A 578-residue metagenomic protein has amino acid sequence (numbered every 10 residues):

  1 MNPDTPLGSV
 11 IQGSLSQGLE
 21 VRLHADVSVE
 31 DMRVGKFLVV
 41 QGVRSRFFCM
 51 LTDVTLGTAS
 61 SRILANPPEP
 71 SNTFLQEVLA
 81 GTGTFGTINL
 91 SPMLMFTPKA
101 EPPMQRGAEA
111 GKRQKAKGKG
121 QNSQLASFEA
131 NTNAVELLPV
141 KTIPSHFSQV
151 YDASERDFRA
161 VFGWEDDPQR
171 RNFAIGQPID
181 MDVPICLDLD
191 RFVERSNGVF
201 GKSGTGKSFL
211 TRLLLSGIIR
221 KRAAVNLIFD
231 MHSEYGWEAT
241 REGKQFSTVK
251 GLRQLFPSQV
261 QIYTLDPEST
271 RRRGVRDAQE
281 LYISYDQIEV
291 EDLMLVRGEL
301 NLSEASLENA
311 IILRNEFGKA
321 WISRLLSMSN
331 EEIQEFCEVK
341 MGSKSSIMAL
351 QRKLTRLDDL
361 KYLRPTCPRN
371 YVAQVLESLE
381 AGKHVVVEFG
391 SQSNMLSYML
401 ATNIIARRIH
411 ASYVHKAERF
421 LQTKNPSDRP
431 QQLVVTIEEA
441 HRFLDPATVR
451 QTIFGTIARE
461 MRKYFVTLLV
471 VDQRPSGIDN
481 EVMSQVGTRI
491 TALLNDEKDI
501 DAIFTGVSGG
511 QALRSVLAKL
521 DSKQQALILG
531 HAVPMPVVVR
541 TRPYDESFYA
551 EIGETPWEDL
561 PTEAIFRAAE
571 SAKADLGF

Functional and structural regions predicted by a protein language model:
M1-F200, F209-L214, S427-R429, Q451: Basic- and hydrophobic-enriched, low-structure N-terminal and domain-boundary segments that flank ATP-binding catalytic
S45, T55-G57, L94-T97, E194 (+8 more regions): Conserved nucleotide-binding/hydrolysis micro-motifs of P-loop NTPases
L79-A80, A458-R540: Conserved ATP-driven motor cores of ASCE-family P-loop NTPases powering translocation/secretion/packaging/pilus
R170-T264, I528: Glycine-rich phosphate-binding loop of nucleotide-binding enzymes
I218-R220, R408-V414, F454-L469: Substrate-engagement module of ASCE P-loop NTPases
A223-L227, A381-H384, P430-V434, Y464-L469: Loop/turn-to-beta-strand initiation segments
S233-W237, E242-Q245, Y263-T456, S522-G530: P-loop NTPase motor domains
K523-F578: Conserved P-loop NTPase motor module
